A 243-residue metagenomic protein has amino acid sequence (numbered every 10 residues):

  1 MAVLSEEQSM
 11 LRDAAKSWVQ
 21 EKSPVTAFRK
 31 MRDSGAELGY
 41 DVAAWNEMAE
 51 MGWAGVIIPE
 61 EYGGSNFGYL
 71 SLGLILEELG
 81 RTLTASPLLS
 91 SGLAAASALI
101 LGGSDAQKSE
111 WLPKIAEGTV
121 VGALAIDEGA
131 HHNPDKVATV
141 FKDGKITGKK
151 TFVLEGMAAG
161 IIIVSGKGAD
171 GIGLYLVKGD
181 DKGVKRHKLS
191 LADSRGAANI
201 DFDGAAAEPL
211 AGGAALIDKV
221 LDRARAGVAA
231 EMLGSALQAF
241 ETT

Functional and structural regions predicted by a protein language model:
M1-L88, E110, K114: Amphipathic, small/basic residue-rich leader segments at the start of a protein or domain
V3-D13, R81, V184-T243: Glycine-rich beta->alpha junctions and the first turn(s) of the following alpha-helix
Q8, V19, I75, S104 (+4 more regions): Residue-level signal for inorganic ion chemistry
N66-I75, N133-V137, D203-A206: Structural signature of FAD isoalloxazine-binding scaffolds in flavoprotein oxidoreductases
T84-A106: N-terminal glycine-rich flavin-associated loop
L101-V121: A generic, well-ordered mixed alpha/beta core segment in the N-terminal half of proteins
E117-G129, V164: A short, Trp-centered hydrophobic/proline-enriched beta-strand micro-motif
A125, T147-V184: A short core secondary-structure module
